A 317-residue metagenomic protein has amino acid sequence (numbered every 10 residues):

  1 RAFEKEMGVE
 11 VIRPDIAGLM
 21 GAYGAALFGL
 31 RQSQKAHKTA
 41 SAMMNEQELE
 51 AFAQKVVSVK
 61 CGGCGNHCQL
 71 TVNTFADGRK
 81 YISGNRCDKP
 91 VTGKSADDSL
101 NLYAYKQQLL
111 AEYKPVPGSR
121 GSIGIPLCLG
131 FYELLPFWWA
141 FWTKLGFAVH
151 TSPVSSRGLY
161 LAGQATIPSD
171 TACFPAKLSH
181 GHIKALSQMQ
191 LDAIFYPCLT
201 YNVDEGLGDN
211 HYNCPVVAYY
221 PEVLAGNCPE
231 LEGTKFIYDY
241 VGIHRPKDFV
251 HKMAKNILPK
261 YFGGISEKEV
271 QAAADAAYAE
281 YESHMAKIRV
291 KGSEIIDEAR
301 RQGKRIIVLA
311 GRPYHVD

Functional and structural regions predicted by a protein language model:
R1-K38: Helical "lid/coupling" subdomains associated with nucleotide-phosphate turnover
D15-I16, R31-D317: An N-terminal assembly and electron-transfer interface module characteristic of large anaerobic redox and radical
